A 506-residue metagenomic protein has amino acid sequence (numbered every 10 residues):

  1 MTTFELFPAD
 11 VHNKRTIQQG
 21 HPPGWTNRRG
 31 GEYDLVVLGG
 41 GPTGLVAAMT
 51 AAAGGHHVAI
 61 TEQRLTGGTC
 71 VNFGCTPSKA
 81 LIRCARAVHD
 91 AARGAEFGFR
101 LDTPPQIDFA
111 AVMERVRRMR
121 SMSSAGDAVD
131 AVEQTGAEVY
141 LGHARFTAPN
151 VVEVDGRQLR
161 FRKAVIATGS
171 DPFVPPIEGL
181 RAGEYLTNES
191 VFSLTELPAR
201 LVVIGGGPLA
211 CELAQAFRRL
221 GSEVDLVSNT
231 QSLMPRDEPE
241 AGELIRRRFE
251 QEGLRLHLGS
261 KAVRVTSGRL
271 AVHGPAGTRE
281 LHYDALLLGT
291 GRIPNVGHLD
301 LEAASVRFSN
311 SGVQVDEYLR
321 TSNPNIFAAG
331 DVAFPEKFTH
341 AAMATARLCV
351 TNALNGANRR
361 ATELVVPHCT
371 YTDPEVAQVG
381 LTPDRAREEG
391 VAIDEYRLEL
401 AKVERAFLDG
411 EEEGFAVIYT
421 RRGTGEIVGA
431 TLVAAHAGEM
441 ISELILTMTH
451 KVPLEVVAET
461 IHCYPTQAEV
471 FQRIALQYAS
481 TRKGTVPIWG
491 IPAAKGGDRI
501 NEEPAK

Functional and structural regions predicted by a protein language model:
T2-Y33, T50-H56, T61-L197, T230-M234 (+6 more regions): Glycine-rich flavin
F7-D10, L38-T43, A47-R64, T76 (+4 more regions): Flexible, glycine-rich terminal cap/loop adjacent to redox cofactors in electron-transfer oxidoreductases
T26-T43, L197-G207: Beta1/beta-strand and adjacent pyrophosphate-binding region of the FAD-binding site in flavoprotein oxidoreductases
L101-D102, E138-L141, R145-E153, L159 (+5 more regions): A Rossmann-like FAD-binding core segment of flavoenzymes
R181-P198, E280-N355, A458: FAD-site-proximal beta/loop scaffold in flavoenzymes
T195-D237, F338: Rossmann-like NAD(P)H-binding beta-loop-alpha module
